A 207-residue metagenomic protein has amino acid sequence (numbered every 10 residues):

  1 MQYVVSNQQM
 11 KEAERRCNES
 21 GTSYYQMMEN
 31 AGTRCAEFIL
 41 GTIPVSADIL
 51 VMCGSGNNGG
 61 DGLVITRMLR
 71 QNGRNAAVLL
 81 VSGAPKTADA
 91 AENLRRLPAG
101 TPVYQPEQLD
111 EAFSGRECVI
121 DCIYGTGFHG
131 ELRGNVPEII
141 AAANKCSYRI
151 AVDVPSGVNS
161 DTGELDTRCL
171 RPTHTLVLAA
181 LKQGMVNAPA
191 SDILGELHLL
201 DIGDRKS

Functional and structural regions predicted by a protein language model:
M1-S46, G203-S207: Positively charged, low-complexity intrinsically disordered leader regions
Q2, Q8-Q9, Q26, Q71 (+2 more regions): Residue-identity detector for glutamine
Q2-V5, E12, R116-S207: YjeF_N-associated NAD(P)HX repair module
V5-Q8, T22-R34, N57-G60, A88 (+5 more regions): Conserved active-site and cofactor/substrate-binding residues in soluble primary-metabolism enzymes
C17, G83-P85, Q108-D110, S156 (+2 more regions): Residue-level detector of flexible, active-site-proximal loop/helix-junction positions within diverse enzyme catalytic
T22, T33, T42, T66 (+6 more regions): Residue-identity detector for threonine
A36-I123, E131-V152: Nucleotide and nucleotide-moiety/phosphate-recognizing core
